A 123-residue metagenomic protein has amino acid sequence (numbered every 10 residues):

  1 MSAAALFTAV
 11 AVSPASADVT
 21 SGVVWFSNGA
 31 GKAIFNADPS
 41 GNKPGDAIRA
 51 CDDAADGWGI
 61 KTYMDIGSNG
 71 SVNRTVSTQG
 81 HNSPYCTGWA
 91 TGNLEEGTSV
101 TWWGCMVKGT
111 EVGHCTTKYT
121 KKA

Functional and structural regions predicted by a protein language model:
M1-A17: Secretory targeting and sorting signals
S16-A123: Post-signal peptide N-terminal regions of Sec-secreted extracellular proteins
